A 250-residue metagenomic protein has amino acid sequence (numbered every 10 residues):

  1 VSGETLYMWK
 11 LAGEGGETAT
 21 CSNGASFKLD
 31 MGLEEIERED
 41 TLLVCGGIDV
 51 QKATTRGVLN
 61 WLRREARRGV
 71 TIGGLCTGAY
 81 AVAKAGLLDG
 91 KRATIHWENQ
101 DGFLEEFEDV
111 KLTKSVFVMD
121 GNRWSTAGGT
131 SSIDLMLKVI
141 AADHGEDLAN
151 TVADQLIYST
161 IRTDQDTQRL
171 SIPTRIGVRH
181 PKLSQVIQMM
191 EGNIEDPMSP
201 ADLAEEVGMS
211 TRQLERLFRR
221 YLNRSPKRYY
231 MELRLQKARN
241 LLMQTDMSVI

Functional and structural regions predicted by a protein language model:
V1-K84: N-terminal functional module of multi-domain proteins
E4-Y7, D101-K111, I157-I161, R169-I176: HhH-family (HhH-GPD) DNA N-glycosylase catalytic core used in base-excision repair
Y80-L88, S132-L135: Acidic/polar active-site rim loop that often engages polyanionic ligands
L88-F117, T151-V152, L156: A conserved active-site-flanking secondary-structure segment within enzyme catalytic domains
S115-I157: Conserved anion/nucleotide-ligand pocket segment
A141-H144, V178, K182-S199, F218 (+2 more regions): Basic, amphipathic alpha-helical hairpins
D143-Q188, D196: Accessory alpha-helical/coil subdomains and C-terminal extensions that flank or cap enzyme catalytic cores
M189-E191, P197-Q236: Basic/polar phosphate-binding segments, predominantly the helix-turn-helix DNA-binding elements of transcriptional
